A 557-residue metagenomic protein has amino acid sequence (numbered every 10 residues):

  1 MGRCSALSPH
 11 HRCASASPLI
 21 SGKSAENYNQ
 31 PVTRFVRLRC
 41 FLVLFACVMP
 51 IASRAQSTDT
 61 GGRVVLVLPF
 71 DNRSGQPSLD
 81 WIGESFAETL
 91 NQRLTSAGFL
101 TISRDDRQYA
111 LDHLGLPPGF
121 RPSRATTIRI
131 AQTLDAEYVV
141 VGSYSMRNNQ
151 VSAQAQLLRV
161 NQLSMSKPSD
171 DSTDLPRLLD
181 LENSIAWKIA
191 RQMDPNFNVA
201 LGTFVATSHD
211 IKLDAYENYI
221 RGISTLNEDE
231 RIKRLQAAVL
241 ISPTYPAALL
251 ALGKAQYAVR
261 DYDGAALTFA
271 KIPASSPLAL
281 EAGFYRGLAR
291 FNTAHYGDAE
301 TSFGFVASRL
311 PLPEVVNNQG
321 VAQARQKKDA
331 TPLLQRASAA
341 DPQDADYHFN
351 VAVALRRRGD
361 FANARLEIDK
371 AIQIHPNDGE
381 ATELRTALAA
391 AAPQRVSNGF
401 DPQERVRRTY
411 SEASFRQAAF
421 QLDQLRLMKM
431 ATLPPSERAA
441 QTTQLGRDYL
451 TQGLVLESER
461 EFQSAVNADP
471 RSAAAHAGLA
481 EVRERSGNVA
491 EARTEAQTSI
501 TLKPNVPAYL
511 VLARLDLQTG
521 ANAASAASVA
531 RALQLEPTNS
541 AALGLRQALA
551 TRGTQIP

Functional and structural regions predicted by a protein language model:
G61, E88-Q92, Q108-I223, R514: Catalytic-center loop of serine/cysteine hydrolases
K212-A247, A251-K254, A258-R260, Y285-L288 (+2 more regions): Alpha-helical segment of the N-proximal tetratricopeptide repeat
Y216, A247, E281, E314-V315 (+6 more regions): Start-of-helix register in tetratricopeptide repeats
N227, A258-V259, N292-T293, R325-Q326 (+6 more regions): Register position in tetratricopeptide repeats
P243, P277, L310-P311, P342 (+5 more regions): Short coil turns that delineate tetratricopeptide repeat
